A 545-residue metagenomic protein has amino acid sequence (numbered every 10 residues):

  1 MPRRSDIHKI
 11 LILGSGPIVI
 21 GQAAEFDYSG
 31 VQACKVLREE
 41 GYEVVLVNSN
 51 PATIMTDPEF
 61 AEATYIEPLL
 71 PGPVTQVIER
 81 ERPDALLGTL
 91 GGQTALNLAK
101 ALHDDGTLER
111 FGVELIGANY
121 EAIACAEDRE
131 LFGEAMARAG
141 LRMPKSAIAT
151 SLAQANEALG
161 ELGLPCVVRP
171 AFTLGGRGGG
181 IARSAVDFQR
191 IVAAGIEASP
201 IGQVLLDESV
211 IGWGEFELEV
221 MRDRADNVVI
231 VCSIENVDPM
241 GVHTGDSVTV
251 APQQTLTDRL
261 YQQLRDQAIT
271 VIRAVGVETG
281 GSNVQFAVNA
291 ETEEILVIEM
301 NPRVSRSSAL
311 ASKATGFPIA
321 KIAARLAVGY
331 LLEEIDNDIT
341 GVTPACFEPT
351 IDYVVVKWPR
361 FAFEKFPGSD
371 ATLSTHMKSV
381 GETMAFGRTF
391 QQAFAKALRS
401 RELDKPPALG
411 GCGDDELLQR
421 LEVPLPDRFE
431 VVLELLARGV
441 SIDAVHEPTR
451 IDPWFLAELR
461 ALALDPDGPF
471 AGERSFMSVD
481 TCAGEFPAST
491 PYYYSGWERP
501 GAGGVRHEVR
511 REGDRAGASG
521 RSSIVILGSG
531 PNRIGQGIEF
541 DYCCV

Functional and structural regions predicted by a protein language model:
P2, H8, D27, Q32 (+16 more regions): ATP-dependent carboxylate activation and anion-phosphoryl transfer catalytic cores that bind Mg-ATP to form
I10-L11, P17, I524: Conserved hydrophobic helix-helix packing surfaces used for dimerization/oligomerization
V36-Y42, Q154, G160: N- or domain-start disorder-to-order transition segments that initiate the globular core
V45: Conserved beta-strand positions in the Rossmann-like core of class I SAM-dependent methyltransferases
E59-E62, I66-R142: Conserved N-proximal alpha/beta basic substrate-recognition cap immediately N-terminal to, or forming the N-lobe
G468-W497, G501: C-terminal amphipathic alpha-helical interaction region
